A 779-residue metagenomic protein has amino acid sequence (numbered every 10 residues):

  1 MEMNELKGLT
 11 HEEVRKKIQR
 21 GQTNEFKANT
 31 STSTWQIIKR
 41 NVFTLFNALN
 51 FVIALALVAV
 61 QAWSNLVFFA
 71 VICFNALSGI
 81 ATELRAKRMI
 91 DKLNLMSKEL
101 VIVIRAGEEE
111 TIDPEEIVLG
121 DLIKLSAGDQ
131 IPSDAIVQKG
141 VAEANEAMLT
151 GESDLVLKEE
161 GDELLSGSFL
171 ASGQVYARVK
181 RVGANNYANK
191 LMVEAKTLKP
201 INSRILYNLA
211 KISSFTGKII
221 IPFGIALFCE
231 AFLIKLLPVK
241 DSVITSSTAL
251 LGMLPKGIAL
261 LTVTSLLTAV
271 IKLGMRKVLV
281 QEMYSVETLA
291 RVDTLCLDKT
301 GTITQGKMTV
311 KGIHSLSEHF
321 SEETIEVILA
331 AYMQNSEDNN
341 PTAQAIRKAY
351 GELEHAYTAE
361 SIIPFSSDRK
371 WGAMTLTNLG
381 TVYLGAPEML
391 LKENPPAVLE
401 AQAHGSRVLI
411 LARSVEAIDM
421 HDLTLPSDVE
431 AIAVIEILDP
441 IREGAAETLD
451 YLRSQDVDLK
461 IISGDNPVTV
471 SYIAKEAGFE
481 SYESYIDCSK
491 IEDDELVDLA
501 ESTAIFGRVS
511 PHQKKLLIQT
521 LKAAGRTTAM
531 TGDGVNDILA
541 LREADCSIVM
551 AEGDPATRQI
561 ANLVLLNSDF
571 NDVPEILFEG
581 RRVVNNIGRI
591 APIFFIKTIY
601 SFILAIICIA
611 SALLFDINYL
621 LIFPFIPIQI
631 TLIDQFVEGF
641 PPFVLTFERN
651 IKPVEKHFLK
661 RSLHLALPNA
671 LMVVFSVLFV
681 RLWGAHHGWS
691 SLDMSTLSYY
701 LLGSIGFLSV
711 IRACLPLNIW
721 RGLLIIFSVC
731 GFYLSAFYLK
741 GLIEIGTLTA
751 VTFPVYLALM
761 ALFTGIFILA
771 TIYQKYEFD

Functional and structural regions predicted by a protein language model:
N4-N29, F74-L77, R85-R88, K92-M96 (+1 more regions): Actuator/coupling domain of P-type ATPases
T23-L100, E109, I346: Transmembrane helix-loop-helix hairpins at the membrane interface
A48-A70, K218-P255, L267-T268, K272-K277 (+3 more regions): Helix-interface capping motifs at the ends of transmembrane segments in multi-pass membrane proteins
S64-K98, R105, N202-L297, L452 (+3 more regions): Hydrophobic alpha-helical transmembrane segments
S78, E108, K180-G183, K196 (+12 more regions): Conserved beta-strand/loop elements of the cytosolic catalytic core of P-type E1-E2 ATPases, chiefly in the P-domain
K98-A210, I491-A504: Cytosolic catalytic regions of P-type ion-transporting ATPases
L227, D338, S481-A529, A544 (+3 more regions): Membrane-embedded transport module
R291-E430, I437, D450-Y451, L459 (+6 more regions): Cytosolic catalytic regions of ATP/NTP-dependent phosphoryl-transfer enzymes
